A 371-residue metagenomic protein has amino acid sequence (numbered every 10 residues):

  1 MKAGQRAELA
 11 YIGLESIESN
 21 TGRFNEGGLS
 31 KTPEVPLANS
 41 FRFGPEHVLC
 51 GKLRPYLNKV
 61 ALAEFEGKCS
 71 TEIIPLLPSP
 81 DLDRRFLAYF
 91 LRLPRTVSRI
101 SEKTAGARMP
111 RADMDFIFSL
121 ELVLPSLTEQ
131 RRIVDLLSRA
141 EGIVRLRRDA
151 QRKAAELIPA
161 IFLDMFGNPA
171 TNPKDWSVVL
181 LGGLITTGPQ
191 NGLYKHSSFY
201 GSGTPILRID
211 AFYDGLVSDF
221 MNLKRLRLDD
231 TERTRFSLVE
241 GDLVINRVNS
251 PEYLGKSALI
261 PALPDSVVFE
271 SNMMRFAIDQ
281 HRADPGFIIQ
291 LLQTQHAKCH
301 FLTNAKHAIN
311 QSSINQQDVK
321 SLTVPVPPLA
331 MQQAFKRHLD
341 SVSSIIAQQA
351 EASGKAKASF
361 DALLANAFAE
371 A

Functional and structural regions predicted by a protein language model:
M1, I12-P45, G182-S197, D210-D242: Sequence-specific dsDNA recognition surfaces
M1-G4, E8, S119-D135, I143-N191 (+4 more regions): Non-catalytic DNA-recognition/assembly elements of restriction-modification systems
K2-A10, E102-K103, K174-S177, Y194-G201 (+2 more regions): Short coil/turn segments at secondary-structure boundaries
E8-A10, S70-E72, G203, N222 (+1 more regions): A generic structural signal for short beta-strands and their flanking turns/coil linkers
N39-F41, P45-R92, R208, R233-Q293: A short beta-sheet element
K52-Y56, G67-I74, A105-T128, S266-M274 (+2 more regions): A short glycine-rich beta-alpha junction/loop motif
R99, A297-L302: Periplasmic-binding protein-like
